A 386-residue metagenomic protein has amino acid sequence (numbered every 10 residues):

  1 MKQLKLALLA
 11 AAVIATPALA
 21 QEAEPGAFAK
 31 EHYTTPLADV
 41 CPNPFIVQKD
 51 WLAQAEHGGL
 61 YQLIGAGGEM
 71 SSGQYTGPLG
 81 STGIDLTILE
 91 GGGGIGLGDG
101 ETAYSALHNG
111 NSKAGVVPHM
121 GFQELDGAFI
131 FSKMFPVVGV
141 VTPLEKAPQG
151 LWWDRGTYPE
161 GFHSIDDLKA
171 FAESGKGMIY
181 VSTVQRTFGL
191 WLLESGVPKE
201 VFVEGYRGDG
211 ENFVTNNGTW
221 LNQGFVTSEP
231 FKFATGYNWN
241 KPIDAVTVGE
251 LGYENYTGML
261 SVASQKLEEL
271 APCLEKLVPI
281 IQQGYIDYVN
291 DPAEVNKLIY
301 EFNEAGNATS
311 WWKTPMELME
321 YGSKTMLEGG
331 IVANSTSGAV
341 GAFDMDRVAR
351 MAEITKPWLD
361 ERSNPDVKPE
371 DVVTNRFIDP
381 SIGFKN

Functional and structural regions predicted by a protein language model:
M1-A20: Gram-negative bacterial Sec-dependent N-terminal signal peptides
E22-Y206, W220, V248: Short, glycine-/small- and polar/acidic-enriched structural segments that line small-molecule recognition paths
A23-E24, F28-H32, M345-N386: Conserved C-terminal helix/tail region of periplasmic/extracytoplasmic solute-binding proteins
K49, A53, H57, L144 (+8 more regions): Solvent-exposed, acidic/flexible segments
K49, I64-G67, F122-L125, F129-S132 (+8 more regions): Sec/Tat-exported extracytoplasmic proteins
H57-Y61, Y104, V137, P148 (+9 more regions): Extracytoplasmic/secreted envelope proteins and their assembly/folding machinery, especially bacterial periplasmic
D126, Y206-T309: Pocket-lining segment of extracytoplasmic ligand-binding domains
L270-E361: Secondary-structure end/capping motifs
